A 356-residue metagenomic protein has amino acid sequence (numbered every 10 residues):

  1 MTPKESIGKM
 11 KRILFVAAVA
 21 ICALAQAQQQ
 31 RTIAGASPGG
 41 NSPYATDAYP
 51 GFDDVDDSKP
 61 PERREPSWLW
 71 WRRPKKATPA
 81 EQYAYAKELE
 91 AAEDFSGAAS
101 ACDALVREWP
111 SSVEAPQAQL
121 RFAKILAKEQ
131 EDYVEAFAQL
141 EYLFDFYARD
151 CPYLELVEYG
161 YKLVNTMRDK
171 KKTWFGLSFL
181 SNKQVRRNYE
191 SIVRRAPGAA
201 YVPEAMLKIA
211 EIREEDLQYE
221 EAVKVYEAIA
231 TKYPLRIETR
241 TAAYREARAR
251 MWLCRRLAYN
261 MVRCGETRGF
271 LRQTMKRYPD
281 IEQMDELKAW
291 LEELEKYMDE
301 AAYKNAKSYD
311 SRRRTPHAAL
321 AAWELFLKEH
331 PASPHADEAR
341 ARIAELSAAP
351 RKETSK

Functional and structural regions predicted by a protein language model:
P3-K9, F15, Q26-K356: Acidic, polar-rich low-complexity tracts and alpha-helical solenoid repeat scaffolds
I13-I21: Sec-dependent N-terminal signal peptides
